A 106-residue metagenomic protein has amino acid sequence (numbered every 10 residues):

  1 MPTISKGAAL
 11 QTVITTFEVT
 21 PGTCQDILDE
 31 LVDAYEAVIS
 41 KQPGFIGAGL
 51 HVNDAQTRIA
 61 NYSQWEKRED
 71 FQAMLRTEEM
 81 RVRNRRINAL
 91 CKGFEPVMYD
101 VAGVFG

Functional and structural regions predicted by a protein language model:
M1-Q11, E18, G49-Q56, N84-G106: Glycine-rich beta-strand-turn "strand-cap" elements at beta-sheet edges
T3, L10-Q11, I27, Q42-P43 (+1 more regions): Short, flexible segments with low predicted structural confidence
Q11-E18, G47-L75: Short, well-ordered beta-strand segments in beta-rich or mixed alpha/beta enzyme and ligand-binding folds
E18-L31: Short, surface-exposed ligand-recognition loops at beta-strand->loop->(often short) alpha-helix junctions that present
T23-Q25, E69-F71, V104: Residue-level signal for secondary-structure boundary sites
C24-Q25, Y35, V52-A55, N61-Y62 (+1 more regions): Alpha-helical interaction segments
D33-I46, Q64-M98: An amphipathic, aromatic/His-enriched active-site/gating alpha helix that lines ligand/cofactor pockets
